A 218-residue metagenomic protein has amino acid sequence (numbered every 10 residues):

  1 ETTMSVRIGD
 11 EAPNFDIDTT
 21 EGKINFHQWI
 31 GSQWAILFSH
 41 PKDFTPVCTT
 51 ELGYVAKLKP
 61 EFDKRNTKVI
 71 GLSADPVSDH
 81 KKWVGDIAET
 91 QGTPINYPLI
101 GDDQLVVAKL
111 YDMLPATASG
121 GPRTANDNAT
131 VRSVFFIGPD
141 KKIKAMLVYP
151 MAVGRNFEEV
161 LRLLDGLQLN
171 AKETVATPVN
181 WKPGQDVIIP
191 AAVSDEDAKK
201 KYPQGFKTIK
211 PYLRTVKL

Functional and structural regions predicted by a protein language model:
T2-L218: Chalcogenol-based redox active-site neighborhoods
